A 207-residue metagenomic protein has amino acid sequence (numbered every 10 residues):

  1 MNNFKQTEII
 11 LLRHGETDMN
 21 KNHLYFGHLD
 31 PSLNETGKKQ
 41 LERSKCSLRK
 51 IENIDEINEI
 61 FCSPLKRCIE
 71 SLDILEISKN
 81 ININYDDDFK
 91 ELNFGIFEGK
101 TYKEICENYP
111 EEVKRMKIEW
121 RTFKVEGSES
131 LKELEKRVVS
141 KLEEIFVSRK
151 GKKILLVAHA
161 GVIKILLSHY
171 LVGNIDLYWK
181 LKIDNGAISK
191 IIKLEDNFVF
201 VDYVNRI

Functional and structural regions predicted by a protein language model:
M1-E8, S44-C46, D88, L92-E107 (+2 more regions): Acidic, low-complexity terminal tails and accessory targeting/binding regions of phosphate-metabolizing enzymes
T7, E16-K79: Active-site-proximal alpha-helix that buttresses catalytic centers in soluble enzyme cores
I9-L11, L156: Residue-level marker for buried hydrophobic side chains located in beta-strands that build the well-ordered beta-sheet
T17, V162-I163: Short active-site segment of divalent metal-dependent hydrolases/proteases that encodes the spacing between
S32, I77-R137: Phosphate-handling substructures
I51-E56, I145-K152: Glycine-rich phosphate-binding loop signature in dinucleotide/nucleotide-binding domains
I74, I165-H169: Active-site signature of alpha/beta-hydrolase-fold catalytic machinery across serine- and Asp/Cys-nucleophile hydrolases
H159: Short basic (Lys/Arg) and small-residue
